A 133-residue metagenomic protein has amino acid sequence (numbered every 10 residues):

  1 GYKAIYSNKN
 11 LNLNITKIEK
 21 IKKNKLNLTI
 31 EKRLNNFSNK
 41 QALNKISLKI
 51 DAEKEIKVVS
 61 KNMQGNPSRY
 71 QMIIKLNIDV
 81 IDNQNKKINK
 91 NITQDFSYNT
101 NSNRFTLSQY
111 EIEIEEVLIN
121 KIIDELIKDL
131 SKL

Functional and structural regions predicted by a protein language model:
G1-K45, L133: A structural "domain/chain start" motif
G1-S7, T93-T100: Mobile beta-alpha loop/short-helix "lid" or hinge segments that flank ligand
E31-K32, F37, A42, K49-N89 (+2 more regions): Surface-exposed short loop/turn segments
E115-L133: C-terminal or internal capping secondary-structure element at the end of a domain, subdomain, or sheet
